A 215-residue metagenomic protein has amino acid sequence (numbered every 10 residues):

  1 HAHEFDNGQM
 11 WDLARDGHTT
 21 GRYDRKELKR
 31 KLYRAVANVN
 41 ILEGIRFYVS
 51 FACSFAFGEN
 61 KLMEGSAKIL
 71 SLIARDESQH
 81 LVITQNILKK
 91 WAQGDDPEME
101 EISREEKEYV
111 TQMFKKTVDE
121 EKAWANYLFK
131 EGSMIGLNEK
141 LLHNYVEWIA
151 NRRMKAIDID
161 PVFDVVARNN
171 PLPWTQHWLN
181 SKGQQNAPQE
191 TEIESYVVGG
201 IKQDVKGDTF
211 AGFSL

Functional and structural regions predicted by a protein language model:
H1-L215: Non-heme di-metal
